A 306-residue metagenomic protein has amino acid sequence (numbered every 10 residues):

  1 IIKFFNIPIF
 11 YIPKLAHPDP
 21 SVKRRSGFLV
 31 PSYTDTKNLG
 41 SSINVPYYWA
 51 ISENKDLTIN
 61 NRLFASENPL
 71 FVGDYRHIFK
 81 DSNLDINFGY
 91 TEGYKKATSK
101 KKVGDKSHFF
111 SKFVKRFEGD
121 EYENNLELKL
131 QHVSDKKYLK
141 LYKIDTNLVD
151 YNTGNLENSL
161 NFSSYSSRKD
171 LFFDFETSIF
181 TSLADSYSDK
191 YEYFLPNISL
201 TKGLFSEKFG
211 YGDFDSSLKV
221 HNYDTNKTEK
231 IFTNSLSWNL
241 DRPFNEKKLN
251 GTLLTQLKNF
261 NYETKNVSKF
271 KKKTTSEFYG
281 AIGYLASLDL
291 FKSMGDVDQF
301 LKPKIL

Functional and structural regions predicted by a protein language model:
I2-L306: Outer-membrane beta-barrel proteins and related beta-barrel translocases across Gram-negative bacteria
